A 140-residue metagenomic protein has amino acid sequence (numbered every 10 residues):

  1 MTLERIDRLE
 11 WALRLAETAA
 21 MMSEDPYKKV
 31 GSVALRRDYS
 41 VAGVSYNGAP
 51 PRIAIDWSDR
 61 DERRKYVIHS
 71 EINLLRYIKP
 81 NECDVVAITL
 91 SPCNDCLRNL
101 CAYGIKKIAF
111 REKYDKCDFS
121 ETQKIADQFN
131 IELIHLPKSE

Functional and structural regions predicted by a protein language model:
M1-E140: Zinc-dependent deaminase catalytic domain
